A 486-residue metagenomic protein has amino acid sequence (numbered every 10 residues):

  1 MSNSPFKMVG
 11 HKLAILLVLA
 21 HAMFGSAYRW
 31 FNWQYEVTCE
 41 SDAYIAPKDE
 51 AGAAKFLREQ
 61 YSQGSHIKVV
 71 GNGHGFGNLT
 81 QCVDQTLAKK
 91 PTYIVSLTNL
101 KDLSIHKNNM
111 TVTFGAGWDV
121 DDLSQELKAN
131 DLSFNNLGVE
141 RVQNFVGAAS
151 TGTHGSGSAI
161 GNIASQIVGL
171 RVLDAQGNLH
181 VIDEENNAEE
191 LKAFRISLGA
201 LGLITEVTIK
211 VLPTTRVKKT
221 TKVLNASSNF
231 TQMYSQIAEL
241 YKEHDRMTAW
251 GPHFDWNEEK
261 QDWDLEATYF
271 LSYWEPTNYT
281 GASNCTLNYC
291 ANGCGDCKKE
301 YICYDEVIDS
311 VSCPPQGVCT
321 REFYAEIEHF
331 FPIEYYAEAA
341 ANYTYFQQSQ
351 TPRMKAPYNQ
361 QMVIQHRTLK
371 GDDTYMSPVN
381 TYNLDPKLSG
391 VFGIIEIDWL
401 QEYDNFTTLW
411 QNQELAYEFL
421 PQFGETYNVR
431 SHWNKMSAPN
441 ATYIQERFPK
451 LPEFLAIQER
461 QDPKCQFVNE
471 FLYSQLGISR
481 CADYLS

Functional and structural regions predicted by a protein language model:
G10-A27: Cleavable N-terminal signal peptides of Sec/SRP-targeted secreted and luminal proteins
G25, S150, V168-Q360, T368: C-terminal substrate-binding/cap subdomain adjacent to the FAD-binding core in PCMH-type and related FAD-linked
Y28-T38: N-terminal regions that are enriched for targeting/export leaders and immediately downstream pro/stem segments
E36-S104, N108, V112-G117, D121-V139 (+2 more regions): Glycine-rich N-terminal segment of FAD-binding domains in flavoprotein oxidoreductases, spanning the beta-loop-helix
K68, D131-V139, N178-D183, R216 (+2 more regions): Short secondary-structure capping/junction motifs at helix and strand boundaries
V311-P315, Y417, P421-S486: Activity-critical C-terminal alpha-helical subdomain
Y336-A340, Q347, K355-P357, E402-L415 (+2 more regions): Extended C-terminal subregions enriched in glycine
N342, S349-F406: C-terminal structural cap/anchor segments
